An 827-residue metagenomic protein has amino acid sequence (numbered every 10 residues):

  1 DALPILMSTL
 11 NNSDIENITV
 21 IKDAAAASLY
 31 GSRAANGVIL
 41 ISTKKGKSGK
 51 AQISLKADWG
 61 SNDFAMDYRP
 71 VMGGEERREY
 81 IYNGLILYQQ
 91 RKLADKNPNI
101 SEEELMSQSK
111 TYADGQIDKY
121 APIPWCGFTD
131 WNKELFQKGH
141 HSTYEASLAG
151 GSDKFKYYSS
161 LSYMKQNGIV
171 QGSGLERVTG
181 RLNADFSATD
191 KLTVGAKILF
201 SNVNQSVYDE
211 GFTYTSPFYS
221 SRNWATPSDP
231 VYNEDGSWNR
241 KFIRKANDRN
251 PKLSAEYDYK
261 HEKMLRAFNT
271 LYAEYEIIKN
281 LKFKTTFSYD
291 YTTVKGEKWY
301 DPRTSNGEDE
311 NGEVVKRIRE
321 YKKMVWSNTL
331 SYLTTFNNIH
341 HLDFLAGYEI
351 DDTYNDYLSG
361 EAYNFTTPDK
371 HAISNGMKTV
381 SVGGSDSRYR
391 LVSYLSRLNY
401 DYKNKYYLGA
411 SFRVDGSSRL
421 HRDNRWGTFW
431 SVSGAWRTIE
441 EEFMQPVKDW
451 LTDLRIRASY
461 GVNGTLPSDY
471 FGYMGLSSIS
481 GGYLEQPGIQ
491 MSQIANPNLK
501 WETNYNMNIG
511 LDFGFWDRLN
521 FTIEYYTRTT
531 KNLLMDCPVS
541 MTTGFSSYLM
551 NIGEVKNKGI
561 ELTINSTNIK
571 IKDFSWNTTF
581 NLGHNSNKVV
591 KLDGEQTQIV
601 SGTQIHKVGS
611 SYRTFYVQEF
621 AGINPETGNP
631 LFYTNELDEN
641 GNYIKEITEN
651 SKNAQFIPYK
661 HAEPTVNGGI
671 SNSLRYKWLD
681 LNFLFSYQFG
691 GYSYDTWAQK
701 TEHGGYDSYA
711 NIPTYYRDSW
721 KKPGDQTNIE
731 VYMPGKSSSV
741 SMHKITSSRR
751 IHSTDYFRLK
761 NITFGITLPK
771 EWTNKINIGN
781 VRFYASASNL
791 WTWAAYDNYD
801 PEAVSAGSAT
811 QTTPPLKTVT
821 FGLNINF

Functional and structural regions predicted by a protein language model:
D1, S28, A34-A57, Y144-A146: N-terminal periplasmic accessory domains that precede and gate Gram-negative outer-membrane beta-barrel machines
A2-A24: Short acidic/polar hinge/loop motifs at secondary-structure boundaries that mediate gating or recognition
L40-S42, S54, S147-A149, S160 (+18 more regions): Outer-membrane beta-barrel architecture
T43-K45, G150-S152, Y163, F186 (+17 more regions): Residue-level signature of outer-membrane beta-barrel architecture
K47-G127, G168-L175, T179-F268, K284-V392 (+7 more regions): Surface-exposed loop/interface segments of Gram-negative outer-membrane beta-barrel transport/assembly proteins
E134-K138, A146-S152: Outer-membrane beta-barrel initiation region
S147, S187, N577, H661-F689 (+2 more regions): Conserved C-terminal beta-signal and adjacent last beta-strands/turns of outer-membrane beta-barrel proteins
G180-N183, T428-W436: Feature captures outer-membrane beta-barrel proteins of Gram-negative bacteria and organelles
